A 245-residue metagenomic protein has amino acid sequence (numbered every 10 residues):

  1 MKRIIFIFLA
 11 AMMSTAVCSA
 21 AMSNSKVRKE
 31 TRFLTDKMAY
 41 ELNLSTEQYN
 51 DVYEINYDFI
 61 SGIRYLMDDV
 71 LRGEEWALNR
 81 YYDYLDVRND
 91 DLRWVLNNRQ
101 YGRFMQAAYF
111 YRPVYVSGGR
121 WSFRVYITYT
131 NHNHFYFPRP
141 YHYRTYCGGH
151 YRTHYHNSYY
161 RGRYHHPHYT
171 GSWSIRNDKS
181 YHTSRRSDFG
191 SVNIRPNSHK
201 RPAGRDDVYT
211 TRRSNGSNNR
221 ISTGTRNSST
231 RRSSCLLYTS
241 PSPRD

Functional and structural regions predicted by a protein language model:
M1-I4: Positively charged n-region of N-terminal signal peptides that target proteins for export
A10-C18: Hydrophobic h-region of N-terminal signal peptides that target proteins for export in Gram-negative bacteria
C18, C147, C235-Y238: Generic recognition of cysteine residues
A20-M22: Boundary of Sec targeting at the N-terminus
N24-D36, Y40, E47-T210: Low-complexity segments
G190-L237: Intrinsically disordered low-complexity segments with strong compositional bias
Y238-D245: Conserved small/polar residues in nucleotide/adenosyl-binding loops
